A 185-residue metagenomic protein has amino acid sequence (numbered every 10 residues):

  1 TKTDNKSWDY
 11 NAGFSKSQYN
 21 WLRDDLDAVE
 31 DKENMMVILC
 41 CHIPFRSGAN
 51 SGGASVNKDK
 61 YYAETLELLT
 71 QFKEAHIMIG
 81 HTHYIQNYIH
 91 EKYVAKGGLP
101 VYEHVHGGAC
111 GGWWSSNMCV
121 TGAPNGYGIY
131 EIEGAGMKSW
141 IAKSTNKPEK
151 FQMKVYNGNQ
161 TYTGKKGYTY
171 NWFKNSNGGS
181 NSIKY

Functional and structural regions predicted by a protein language model:
T1-V29, I89-Y185: Metal-dependent phosphoesterase/phosphodiesterase active-site architecture
N5-G97, Y102: His/acidic metal-ligating clusters that form di-metal
